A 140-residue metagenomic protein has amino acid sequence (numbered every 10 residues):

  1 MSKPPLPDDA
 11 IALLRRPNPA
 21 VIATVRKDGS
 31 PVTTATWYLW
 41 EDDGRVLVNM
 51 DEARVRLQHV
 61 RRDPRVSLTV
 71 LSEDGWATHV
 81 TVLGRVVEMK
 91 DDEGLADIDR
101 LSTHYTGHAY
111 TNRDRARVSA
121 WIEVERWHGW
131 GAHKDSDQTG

Functional and structural regions predicted by a protein language model:
M1-P5, A77-G140: Charged, gly/pro-rich active-site loop segments
M1-V21: Short, basic/aromatic recognition patches
P5-D8, D51-V55, R113: Residues at secondary-structure transition points
P17-E52, V66-V70, H79-V82: Short beta-strand segments
S72-D74: Short, charged beta-turn/beta-strand-edge "cap" motif at the junction between a beta-strand and an adjacent loop
